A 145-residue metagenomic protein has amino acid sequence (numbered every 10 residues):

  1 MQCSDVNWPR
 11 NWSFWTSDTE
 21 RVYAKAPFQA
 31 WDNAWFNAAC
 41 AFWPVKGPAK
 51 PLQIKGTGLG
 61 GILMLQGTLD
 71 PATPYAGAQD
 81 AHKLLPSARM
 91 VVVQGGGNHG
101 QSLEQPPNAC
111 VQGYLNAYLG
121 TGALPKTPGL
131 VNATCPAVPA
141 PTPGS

Functional and structural regions predicted by a protein language model:
M1-S145: C-terminal subdomain of alpha/beta-hydrolase-fold enzymes, centered on the catalytic histidine and its supporting
